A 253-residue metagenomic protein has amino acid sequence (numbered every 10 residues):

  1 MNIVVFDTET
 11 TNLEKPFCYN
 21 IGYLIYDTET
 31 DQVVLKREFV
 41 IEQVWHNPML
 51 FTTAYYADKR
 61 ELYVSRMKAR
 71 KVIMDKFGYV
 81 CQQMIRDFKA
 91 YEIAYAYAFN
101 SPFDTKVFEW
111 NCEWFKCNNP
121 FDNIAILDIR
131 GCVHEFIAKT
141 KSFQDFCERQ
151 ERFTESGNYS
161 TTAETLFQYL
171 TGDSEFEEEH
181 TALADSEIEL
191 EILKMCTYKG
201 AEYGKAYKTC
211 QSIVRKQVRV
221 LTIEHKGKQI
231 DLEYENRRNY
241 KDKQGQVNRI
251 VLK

Functional and structural regions predicted by a protein language model:
N2-N111: Conserved non-catalytic scaffold segment of RNase H-like nuclease domains
I3-E14, I126, V133, V218-D231 (+1 more regions): Short, charged/polar N-terminal "headpieces" of proteins
F39-E42, F121-I137: A short, structured active-site edge motif that brings together acidic residues
W45-V64, R130-S186: Active-site-proximal helix-loop-helix substrate-binding element of RNase H-like nuclease domains
R66-K71, F115-D122, D173-E179: Short, polar/flexible loop-turn hinges at active-site or ligand-entry regions and domain interfaces
F103-L127: Substrate-recognition/cap helix-loop segment adjacent to the acidic, metal-dependent catalytic center of Asp-based
W110-F115, E135, Y169-L170, I192-K199: Active-site catalytic microenvironments for nucleophilic, acid-base chemistry
T154, L183-K253: Acidic two-metal-ion nuclease catalytic site recognized across multiple nuclease folds, prominently DnaQ/RNase D-T
